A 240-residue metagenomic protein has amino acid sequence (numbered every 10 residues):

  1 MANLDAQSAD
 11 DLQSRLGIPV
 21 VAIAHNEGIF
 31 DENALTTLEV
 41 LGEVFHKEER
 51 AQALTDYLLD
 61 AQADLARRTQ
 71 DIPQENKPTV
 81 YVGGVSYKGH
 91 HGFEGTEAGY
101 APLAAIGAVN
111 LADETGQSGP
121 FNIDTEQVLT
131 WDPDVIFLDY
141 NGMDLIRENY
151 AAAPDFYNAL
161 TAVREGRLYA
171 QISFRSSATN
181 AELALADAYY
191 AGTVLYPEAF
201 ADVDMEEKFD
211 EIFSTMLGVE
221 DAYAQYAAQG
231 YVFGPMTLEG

Functional and structural regions predicted by a protein language model:
M1-V44, F121-A159, T237-E239: Acidic/His-rich segments in extracytoplasmic proteins that coordinate ligands and/or metal ions
S8-K88, A112, A170-G230, T237-E239: Extracytoplasmic substrate-binding proteins
R15-P19, I106-G107, R164: Short, structured coil segments at secondary-structure junctions
D71-Q74, P102, E126-T130, L160-T161: Short, conserved, surface-exposed binding loops centered on an aromatic residue
Y87-G89, Q117-G119, M143-D144: Short, catalytically relevant binding-site loops at active-site mouths
G92-G119: Alpha-helical, coiled-coil/dimerization segments enriched in small aliphatic residues
A98, I123, A186: Short, well-structured alpha-helical interface segments that form or flank functional binding sites
V135-L195: Active-site/pore-lining binding-face segments in mid-to-C-terminal subdomains
